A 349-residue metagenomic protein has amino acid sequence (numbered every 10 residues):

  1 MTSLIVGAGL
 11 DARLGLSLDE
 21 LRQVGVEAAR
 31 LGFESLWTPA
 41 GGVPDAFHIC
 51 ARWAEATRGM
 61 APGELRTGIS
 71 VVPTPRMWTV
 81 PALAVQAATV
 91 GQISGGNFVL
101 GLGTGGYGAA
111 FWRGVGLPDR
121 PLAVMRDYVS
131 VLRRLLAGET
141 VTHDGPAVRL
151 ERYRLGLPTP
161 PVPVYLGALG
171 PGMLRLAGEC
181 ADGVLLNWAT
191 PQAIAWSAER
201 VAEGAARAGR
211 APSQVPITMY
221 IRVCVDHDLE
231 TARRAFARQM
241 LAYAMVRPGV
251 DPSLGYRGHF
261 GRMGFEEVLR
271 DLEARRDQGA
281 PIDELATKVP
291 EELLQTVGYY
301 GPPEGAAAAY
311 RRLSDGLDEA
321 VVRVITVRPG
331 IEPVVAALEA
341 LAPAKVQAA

Functional and structural regions predicted by a protein language model:
M1-I69, V162, A349: N-terminal beta1-alpha1-beta2 module of alpha/beta enzyme domains
L4-D19, V71-V80, P158-L169, V223-D226 (+1 more regions): Active-site mouth loops of central-metabolism enzymes
L4-L10, L36-T38, T67-V71, F98-L102 (+4 more regions): Hydrophobic faces of well-ordered beta-strands that scaffold small-molecule active sites in alpha/beta enzyme cores
L14-S17, T38-F47, P75-P81, P191-A195 (+2 more regions): Acidic-and-aromatic substrate-binding clefts and catalytic sites of carbohydrate-active enzymes
G15-E27, L83-Q86, A168-E179, F236 (+1 more regions): Short, acidic/polar
V26-R30, C50-E64, A87-F98, G178-E179 (+2 more regions): Acidic (Asp/Glu)-rich catalytic clusters
P75-T89, D119: Glycine-rich anion/phosphate-binding loops
P118-R154, E199-R312: An alpha-helical appendage that flanks or caps ligand/catalytic pockets
